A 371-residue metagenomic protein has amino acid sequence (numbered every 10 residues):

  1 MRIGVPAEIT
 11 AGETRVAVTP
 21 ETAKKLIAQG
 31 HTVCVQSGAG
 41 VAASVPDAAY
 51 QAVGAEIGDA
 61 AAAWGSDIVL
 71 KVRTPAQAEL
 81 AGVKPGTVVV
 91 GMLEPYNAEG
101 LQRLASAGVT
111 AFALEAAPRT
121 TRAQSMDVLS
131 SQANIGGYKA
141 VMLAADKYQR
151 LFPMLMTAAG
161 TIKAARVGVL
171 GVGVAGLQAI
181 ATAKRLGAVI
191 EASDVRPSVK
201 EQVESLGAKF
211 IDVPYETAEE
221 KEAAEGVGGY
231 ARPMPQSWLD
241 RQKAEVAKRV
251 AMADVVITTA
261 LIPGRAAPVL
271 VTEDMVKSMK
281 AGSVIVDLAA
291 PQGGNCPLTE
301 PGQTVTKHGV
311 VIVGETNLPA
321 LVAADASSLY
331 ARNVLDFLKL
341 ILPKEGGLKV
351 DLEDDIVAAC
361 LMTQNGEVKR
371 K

Functional and structural regions predicted by a protein language model:
R2, E8, P75-R166: Glycine/serine-rich phosphate-binding loop and adjoining beta1-alpha1 elements at the start of nucleotide-handling
V5-R103, A107: An N-terminal-biased, well-structured beta-alpha scaffold segment characteristic of Rossmann-like dinucleotide-binding
P6-V45, P153-R249: Glycine-rich phosphate/diphosphate-binding loop of Rossmann-like nucleotide-binding domains
G12-A17, A78-G82, G91, G229 (+2 more regions): Glycine/threonine-rich flexible loop motifs
G54-W64, T74-P75, K221-V256, A260-E273 (+2 more regions): A structured beta-alpha segment of the ubiquitous adenosine-cofactor-binding alpha/beta core
P95-A123, R265-L318: Rossmann-fold NAD(P)-binding glycine/threonine-rich loop
E115, T121-A159, A290, C296-K371: Adenosine-phosphate binding glycine-rich loop
V174-T182, K200-E201, T259-A260, R265-L270 (+1 more regions): Short glycine/serine/threonine-rich phosphate/pyrophosphate-binding segments that cradle anionic phosphate groups
